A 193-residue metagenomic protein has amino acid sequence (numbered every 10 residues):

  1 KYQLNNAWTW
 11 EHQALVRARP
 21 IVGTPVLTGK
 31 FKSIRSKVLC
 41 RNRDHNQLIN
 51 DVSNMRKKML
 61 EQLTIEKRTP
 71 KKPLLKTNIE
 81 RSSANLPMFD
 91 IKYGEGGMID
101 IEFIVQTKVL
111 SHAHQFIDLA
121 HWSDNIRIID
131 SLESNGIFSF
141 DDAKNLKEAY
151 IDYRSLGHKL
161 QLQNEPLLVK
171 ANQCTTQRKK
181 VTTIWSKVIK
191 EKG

Functional and structural regions predicted by a protein language model:
K1-G193: A nucleotide- and high-energy phosphate-metabolite-utilizing enzyme signature
